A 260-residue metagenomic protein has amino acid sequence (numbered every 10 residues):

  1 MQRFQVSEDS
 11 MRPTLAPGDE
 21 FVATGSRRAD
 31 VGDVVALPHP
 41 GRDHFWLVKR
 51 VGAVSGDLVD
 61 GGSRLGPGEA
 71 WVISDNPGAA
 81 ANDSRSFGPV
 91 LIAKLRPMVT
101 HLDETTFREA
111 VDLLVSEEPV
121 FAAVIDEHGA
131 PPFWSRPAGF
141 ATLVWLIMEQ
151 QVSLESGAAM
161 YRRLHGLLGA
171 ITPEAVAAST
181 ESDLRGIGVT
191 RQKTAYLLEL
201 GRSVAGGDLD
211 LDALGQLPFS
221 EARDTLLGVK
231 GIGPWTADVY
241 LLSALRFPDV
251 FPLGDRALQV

Functional and structural regions predicted by a protein language model:
M1-T100: Extended hydrophobic leader/signal-anchor segments used for secretion and membrane insertion
R12, R185, Q259: Nucleotide phosphate-binding site architecture
M98-G139: Intrinsically disordered, low-complexity, charged terminal extensions of DNA damage-control enzymes
L102, P137-F140, E174-V176, G215-P218 (+1 more regions): Short acidic alpha-helix initiation/capping motifs at coil-to-helix transition points, especially at protein N-termini
V120, V152-S153, G157-K230: Alpha-helical ds-nucleic-acid-binding substructure associated with the helix-hairpin-helix region of base-excision DNA
R136-Q151: Alpha-helical scaffold segments that form or flank carboxylate-/histidine-based iron centers
M148, P218-V260: Catalytic DNA-binding helix-loop module of base-excision-repair DNA glycosylases/AP lyases
